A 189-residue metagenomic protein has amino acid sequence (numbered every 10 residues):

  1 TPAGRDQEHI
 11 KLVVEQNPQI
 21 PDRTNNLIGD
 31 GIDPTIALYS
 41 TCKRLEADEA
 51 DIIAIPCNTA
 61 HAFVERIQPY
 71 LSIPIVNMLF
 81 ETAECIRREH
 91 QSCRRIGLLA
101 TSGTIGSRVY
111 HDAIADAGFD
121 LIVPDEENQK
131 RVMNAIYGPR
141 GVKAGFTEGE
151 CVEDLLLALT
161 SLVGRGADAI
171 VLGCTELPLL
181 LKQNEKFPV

Functional and structural regions predicted by a protein language model:
T1-V189: Non-catalytic structural scaffold of enzyme domains
